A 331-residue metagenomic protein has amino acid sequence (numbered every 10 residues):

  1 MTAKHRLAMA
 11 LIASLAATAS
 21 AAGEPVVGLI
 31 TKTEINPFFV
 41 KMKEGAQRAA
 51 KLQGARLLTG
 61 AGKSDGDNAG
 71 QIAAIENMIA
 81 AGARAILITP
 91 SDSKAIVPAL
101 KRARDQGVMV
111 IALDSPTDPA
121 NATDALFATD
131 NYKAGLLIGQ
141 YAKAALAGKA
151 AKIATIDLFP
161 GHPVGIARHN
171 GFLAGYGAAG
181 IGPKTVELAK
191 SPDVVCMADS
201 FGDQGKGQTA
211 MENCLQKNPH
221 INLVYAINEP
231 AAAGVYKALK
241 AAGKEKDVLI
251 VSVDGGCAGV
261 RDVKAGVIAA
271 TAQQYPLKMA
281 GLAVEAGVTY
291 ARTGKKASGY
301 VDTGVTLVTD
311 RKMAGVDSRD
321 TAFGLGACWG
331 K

Functional and structural regions predicted by a protein language model:
M1-M9: Bacterial N-terminal signal peptides that target proteins for export
I12-A21: Hydrophobic h-region of N-terminal signal peptides that target proteins for export in Gram-negative bacteria
A21-K331: A residue-level marker of the well-folded mature domains of exported/periplasmic proteins
